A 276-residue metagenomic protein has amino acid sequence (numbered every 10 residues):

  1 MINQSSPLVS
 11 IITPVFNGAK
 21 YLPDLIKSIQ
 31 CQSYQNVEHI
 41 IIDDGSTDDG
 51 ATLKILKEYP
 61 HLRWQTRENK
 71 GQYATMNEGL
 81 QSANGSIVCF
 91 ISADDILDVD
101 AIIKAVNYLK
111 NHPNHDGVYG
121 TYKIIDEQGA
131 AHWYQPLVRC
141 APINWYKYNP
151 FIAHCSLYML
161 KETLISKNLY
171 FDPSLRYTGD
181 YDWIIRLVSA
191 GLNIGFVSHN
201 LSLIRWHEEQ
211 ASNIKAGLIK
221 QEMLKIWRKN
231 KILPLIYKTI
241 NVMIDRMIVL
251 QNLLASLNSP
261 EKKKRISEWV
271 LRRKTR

Functional and structural regions predicted by a protein language model:
M1-C31: N-proximal low-complexity "stem/linker" segments adjacent to membrane-targeting elements
Q4-V9, Q30-I41, P60-R63: Short loop->beta transition adjacent to catalytic acidic/histidine clusters or analogous donor-positioning motifs
I11, Y134-I226: Conserved nucleotide-sugar donor-binding catalytic segment
I29, D43-S46, K70-G71, A93: Conserved short acidic donor-positioning loop in nucleotide-sugar-dependent glycosyltransferases
Q35, D43-L53: A conserved acidic beta->alpha catalytic loop
A51-T52, R67-A83: Glycine-rich, basic loop-to-helix element that forms the pyrophosphate-binding segment of sugar-nucleotide handling
V88: Short aromatic/hydrophobic "clamp" motif used to bind/position activated sugar donors
D100-H132: Conserved donor NDP-sugar-binding/catalytic core segment of glycosyltransferases
